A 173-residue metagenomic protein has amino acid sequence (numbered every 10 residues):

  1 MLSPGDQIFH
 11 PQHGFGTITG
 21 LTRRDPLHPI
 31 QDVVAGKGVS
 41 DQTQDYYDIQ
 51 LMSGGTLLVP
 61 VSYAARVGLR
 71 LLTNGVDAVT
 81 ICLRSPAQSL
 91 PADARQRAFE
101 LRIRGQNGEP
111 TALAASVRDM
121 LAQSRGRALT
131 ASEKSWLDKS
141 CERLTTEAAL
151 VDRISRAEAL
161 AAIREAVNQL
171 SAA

Functional and structural regions predicted by a protein language model:
M1-V67: A positional/architectural concept
S62-A173: Charge/polar-rich, low-complexity and marginally structured segments
